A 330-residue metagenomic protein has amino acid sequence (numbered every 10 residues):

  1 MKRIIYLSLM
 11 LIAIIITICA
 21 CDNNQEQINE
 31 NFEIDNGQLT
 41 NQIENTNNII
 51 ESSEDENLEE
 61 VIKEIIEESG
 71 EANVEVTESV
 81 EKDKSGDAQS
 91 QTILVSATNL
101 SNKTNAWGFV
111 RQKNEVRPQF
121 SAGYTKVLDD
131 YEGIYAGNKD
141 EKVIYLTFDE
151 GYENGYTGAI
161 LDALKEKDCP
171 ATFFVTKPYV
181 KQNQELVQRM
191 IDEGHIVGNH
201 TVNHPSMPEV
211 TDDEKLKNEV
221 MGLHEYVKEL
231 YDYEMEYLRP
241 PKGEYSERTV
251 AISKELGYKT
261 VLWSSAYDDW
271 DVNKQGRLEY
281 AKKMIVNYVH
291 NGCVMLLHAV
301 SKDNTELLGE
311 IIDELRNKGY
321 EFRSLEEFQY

Functional and structural regions predicted by a protein language model:
K2-Q25: Sec-dependent N-terminal signal peptides of Gram-positive bacterial secreted proteins and lipoproteins
R3-I4, P240, A299: Hydrophobic alpha-helical segments, especially transmembrane helices and their immediate juxtamembrane helical caps
I15-I16, D162, D213, I311: Residues in and immediately flanking transmembrane alpha helices
C21-L146, E153-A159, E166, I311-E314 (+1 more regions): N-terminal pre-catalytic segment of deacetylase/amide-hydrolase enzymes
K103, E141-I144, N154-G158, K165-L296: Metal-dependent polysaccharide deacetylase catalytic core of the NodB/CE4 family, i.e., the active-site-bearing domain
F148-E150, A299: Glycine-rich His-Gly loop
V289-E326: Catalytic grooves of carbohydrate-active enzymes
